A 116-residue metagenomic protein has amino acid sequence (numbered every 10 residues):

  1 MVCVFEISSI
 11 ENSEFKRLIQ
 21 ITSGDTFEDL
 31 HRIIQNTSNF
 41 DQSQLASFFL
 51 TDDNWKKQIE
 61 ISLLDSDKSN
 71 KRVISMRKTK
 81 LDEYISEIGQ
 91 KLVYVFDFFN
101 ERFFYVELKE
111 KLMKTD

Functional and structural regions predicted by a protein language model:
M1-D116: Short linear regulatory motifs enriched in tryptophan with gly/pro/ser
